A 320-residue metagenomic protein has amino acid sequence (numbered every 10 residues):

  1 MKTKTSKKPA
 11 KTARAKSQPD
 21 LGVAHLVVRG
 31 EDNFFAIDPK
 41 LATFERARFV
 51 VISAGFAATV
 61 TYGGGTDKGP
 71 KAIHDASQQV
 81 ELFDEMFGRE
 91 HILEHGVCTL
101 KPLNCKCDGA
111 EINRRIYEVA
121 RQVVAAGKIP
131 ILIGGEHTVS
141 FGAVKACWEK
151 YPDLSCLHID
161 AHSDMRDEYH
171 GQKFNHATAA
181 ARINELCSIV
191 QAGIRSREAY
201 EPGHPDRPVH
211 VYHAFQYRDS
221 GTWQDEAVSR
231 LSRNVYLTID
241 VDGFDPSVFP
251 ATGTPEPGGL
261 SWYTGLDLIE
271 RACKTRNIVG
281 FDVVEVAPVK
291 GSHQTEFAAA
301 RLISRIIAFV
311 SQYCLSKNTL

Functional and structural regions predicted by a protein language model:
M1-R14: Polybasic, lysine-enriched low-complexity intrinsically disordered terminal tails
T3, K16-L320: Conserved alpha-helical scaffold segments that buttress catalytic/binding sites
